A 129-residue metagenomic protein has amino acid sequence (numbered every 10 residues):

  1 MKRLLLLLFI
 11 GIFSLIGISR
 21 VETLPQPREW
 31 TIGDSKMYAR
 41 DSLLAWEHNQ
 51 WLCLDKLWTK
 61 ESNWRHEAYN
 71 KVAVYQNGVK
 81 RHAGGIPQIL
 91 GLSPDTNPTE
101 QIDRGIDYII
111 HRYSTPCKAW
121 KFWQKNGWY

Functional and structural regions predicted by a protein language model:
M1-D34: N-terminal secretory targeting signals
T31-Y129: Peptidoglycan cell-wall recognition and remodeling modules
